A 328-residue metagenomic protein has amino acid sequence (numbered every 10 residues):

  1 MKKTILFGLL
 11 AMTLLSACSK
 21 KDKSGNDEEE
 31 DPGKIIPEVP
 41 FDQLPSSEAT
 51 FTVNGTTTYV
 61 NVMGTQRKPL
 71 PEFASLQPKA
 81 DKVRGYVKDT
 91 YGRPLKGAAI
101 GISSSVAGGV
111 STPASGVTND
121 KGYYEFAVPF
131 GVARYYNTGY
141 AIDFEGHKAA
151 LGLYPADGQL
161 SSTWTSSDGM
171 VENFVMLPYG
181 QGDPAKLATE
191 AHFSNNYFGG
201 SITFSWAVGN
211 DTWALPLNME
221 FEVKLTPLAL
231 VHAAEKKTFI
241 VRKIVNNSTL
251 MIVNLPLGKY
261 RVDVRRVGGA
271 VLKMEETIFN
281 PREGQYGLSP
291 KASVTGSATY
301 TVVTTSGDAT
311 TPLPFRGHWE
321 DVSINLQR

Functional and structural regions predicted by a protein language model:
M1-T4: Positively charged n-region of N-terminal signal peptides that target proteins for export
L6-L9: Sec-dependent N-terminal signal peptides
L14-A17: C-terminal motif of bacterial Sec signal peptides marking the signal peptidase cleavage site
S19-R328: Long luminal/extracellular ectodomains of secretory-pathway precursor proteins
